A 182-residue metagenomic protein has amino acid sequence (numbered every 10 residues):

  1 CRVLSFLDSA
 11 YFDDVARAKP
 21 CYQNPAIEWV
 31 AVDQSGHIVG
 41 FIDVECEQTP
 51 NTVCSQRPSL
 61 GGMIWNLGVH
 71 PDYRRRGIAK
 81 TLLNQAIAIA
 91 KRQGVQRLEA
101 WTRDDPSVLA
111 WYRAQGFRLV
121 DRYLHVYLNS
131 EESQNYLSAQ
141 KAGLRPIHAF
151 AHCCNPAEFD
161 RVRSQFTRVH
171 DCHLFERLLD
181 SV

Functional and structural regions predicted by a protein language model:
C1-A16, E28-I38, V182: Short amphipathic alpha-helix that is part of the acyltransferase structural core
C1-S5, T167-E176, D180-V182: A short, well-structured alpha-helix characteristic of acyl/acetyltransferase catalytic modules
V30, H37-Q48, T52-V53, G61-G68: Conserved beta-strand in the GNAT
L67-R75, T102-R103: A short, internal acetyl-CoA/4′-phosphopantetheine-binding micro-motif in the GNAT/acyltransferase core
R75-A88, R113-A114: Conserved acetyl-CoA-binding loop-helix of GNAT-fold acetyltransferases
L83, P106-V108, H125-E131: Short glycine/proline-centered loop/turn elements that form peptide/ligand docking sites
A90-R103: Conserved GNAT acetyl-CoA-binding A-motif
W101, R118-L174: Conserved catalytic-core motifs of GNAT/GCN5-like acyltransferases
